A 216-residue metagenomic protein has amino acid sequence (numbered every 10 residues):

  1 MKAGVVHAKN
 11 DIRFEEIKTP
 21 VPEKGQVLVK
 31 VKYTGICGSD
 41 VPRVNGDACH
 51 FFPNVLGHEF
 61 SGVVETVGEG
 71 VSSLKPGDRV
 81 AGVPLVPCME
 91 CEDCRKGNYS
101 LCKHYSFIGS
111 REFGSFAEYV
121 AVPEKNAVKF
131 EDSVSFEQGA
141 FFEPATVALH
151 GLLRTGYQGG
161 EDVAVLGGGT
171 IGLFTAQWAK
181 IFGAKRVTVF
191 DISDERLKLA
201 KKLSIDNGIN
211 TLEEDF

Functional and structural regions predicted by a protein language model:
K2, Q26-L28, D162: Residues that mark the start of a beta-strand
H7, K18-T19, F51-G57, I108-E112: Short Gly/Pro-enriched turn/cap motifs at secondary-structure boundaries
P20-T34, D47-E92, E131-V134: Glycine-rich beta-strand-centered segment in the early N-terminal region that forms part of a ligand/cofactor-binding
S39-R43: Cytochrome P450 core scaffold surrounding the K-helix E-X-X-R motif and the conserved "meander" helix-loop region
S73, E213-F216: Short, intrinsically disordered, charge-balanced linker/junction segments flanking boundaries in proteins
C88-L166: NAD(P)H dinucleotide-binding glycine-rich loop of Rossmann-like/cofactor-binding domains, especially the beta1-alpha1
S135-E213: Mid-domain Rossmann-like dinucleotide-binding core that forms the NAD(H)/NADP(H) cofactor-binding site
